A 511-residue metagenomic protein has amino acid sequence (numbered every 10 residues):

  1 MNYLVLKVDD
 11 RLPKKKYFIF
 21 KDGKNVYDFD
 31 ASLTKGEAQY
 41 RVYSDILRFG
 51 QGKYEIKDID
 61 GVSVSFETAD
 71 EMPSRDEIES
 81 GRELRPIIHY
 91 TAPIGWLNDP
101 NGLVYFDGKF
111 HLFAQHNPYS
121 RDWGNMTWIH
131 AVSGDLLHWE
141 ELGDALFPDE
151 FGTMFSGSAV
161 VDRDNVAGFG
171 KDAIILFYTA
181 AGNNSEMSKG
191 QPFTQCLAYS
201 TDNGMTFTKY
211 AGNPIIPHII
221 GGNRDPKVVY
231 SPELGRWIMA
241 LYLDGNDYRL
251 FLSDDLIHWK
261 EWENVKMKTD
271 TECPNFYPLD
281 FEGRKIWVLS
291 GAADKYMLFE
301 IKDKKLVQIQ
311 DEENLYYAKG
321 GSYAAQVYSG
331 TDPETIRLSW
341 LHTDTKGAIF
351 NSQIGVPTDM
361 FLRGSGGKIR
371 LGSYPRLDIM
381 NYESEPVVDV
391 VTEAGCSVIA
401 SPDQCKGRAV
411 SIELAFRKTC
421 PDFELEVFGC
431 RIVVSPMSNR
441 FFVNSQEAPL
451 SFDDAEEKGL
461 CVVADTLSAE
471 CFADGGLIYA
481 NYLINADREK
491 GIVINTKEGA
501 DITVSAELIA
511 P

Functional and structural regions predicted by a protein language model:
M1-Y27, S44-D60, M72-D76, K302-G320 (+1 more regions): Beta-rich accessory regions
Y3, K53, P100, T127-W128 (+11 more regions): Extracellular structured ligand-interaction cores
K14-G23, L84, I88-A92, D107-G108 (+1 more regions): Beta-propeller domains
K15-K16, S65, N125-T127, S185-C196 (+4 more regions): Structural motif
N25-S44, V64-N101, S120-W123, W139-K171 (+5 more regions): Surface loop/turn signatures of beta-propeller and other carbohydrate-active proteins
I56, D99-Y119, E141-A145, V160-R163 (+8 more regions): Hydrophobic core segments of beta-strands in well-ordered, beta-rich domains
S65-I78, A180, K189-L197, G212-N213 (+3 more regions): An acidic-aromatic loop/edge-strand motif
S133, S200-T201, L250-L256: Conserved Ser/Thr-centered positions that define the repeating blades of beta-propeller domains
